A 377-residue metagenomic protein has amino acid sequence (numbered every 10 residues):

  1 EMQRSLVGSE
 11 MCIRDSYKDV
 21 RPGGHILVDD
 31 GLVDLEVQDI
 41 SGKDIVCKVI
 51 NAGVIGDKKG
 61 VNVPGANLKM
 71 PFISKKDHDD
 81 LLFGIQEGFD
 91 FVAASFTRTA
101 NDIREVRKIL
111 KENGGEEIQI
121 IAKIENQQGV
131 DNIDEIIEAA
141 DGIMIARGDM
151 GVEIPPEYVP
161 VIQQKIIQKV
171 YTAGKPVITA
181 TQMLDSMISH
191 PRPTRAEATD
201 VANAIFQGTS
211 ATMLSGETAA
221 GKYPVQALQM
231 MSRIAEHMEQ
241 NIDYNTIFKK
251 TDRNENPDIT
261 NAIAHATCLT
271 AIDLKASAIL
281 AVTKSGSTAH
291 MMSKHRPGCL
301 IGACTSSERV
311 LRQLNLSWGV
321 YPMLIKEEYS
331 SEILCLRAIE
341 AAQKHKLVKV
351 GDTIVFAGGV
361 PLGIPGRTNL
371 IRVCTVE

Functional and structural regions predicted by a protein language model:
E1-G8, I13: Single conserved hydrophobic/aromatic residue that forms the stacking wall/gate of nucleotide- or nucleobase-binding
S16, F91-F96, I143-I154, V201-P224: Glycine-rich phosphate-binding active-site loops on the catalytic face of alpha/beta enzymes
D19-V20, V28, V348: Short, well-ordered loop/turn sites that connect or cap secondary structure elements
G60, K69, R104, I121-I124 (+2 more regions): Long, charged amphipathic helices and adjacent flexible linkers at domain junctions
A66, P71-T181, M187-A198: Conserved alpha/beta-domain cores
R107, T218-N241, L370-V373: C-terminal helical cap(s) of enzyme catalytic domains, especially alpha/beta-barrels
M150-V152, M183-E197, A211-K222, F248-D252 (+2 more regions): Short beta-alpha connecting loops at secondary-structure transitions that line or flank enzyme active sites
T288-H290, R296-I333: Nucleotide-binding motor/catalytic cores of P-loop/tubulin-like NTPases across gene-expression machines
